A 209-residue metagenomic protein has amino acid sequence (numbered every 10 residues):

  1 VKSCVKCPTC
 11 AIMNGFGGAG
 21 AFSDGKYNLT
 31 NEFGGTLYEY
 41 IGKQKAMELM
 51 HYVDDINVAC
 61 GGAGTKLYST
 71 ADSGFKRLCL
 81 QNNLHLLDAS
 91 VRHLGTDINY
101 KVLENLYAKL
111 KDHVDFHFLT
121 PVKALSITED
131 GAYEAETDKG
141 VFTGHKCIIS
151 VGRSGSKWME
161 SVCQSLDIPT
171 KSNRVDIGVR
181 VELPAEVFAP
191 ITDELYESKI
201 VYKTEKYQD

Functional and structural regions predicted by a protein language model:
V1-T36, Y68-D209: Residues forming the flavin
N14, E39, V58: N-terminal entrance/gating region of PLP-dependent enzymes' catalytic architecture
G34-H51: Short, surface-exposed, low-complexity cationic segments
Y52-I56: A general alpha-helix detector
